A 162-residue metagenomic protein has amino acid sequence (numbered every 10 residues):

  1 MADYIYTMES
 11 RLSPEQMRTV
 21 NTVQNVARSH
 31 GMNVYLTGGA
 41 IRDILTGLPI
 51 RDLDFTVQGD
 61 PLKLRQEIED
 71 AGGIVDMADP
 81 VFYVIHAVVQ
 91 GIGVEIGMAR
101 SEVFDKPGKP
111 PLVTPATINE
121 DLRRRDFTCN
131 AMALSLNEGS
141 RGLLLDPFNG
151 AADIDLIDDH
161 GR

Functional and structural regions predicted by a protein language model:
M1-R162: Catalytic cores of the polymerase beta-like nucleotidyltransferase superfamily and closely associated nucleotide
